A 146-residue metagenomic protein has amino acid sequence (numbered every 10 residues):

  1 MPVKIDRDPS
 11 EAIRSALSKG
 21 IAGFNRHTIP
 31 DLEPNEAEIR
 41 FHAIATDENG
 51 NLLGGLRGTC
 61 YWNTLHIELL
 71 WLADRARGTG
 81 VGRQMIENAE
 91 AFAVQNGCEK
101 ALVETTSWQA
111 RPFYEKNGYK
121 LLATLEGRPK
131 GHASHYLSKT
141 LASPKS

Functional and structural regions predicted by a protein language model:
M1-E11, S143-S146: Conserved N-terminal entry element of GNAT/NAT acetyltransferase domains
L17, Y114, Y119: Conserved active-site tyrosine of GNAT-family acetyltransferases
P34-N35, E48, L56-L65: A conserved beta-strand-loop-helix scaffold within acyl/acetyltransferase catalytic domains
A43, G54-L56, L65, L70 (+1 more regions): Conserved GNAT-family N-acetyltransferase fold
L70-R77: A short, internal acetyl-CoA/4′-phosphopantetheine-binding micro-motif in the GNAT/acyltransferase core
G78-A91, K116: Conserved acetyl-CoA-binding loop-helix of GNAT-fold acetyltransferases
A93-T106: Conserved GNAT acetyl-CoA-binding A-motif
L102-E104, K120-S138: Conserved catalytic-core motifs of GNAT/GCN5-like acyltransferases
